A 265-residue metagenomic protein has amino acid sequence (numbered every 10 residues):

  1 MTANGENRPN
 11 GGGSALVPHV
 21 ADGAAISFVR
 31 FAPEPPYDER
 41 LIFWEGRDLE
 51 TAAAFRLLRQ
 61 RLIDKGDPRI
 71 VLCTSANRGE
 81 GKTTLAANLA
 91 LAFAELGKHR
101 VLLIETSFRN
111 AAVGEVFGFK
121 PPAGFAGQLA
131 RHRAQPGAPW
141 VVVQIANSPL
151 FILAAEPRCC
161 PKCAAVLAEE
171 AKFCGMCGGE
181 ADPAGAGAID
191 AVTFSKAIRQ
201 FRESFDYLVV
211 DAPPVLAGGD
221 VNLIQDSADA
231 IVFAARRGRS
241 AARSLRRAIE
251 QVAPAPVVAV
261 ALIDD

Functional and structural regions predicted by a protein language model:
M1-R61, K65-R69, A130-A134, R158-E180: Acidic-aromatic/histidine active-site loop/patch
W44-L49, G79-E80, A188-A191, P214: Conserved phosphate/pyrophosphate-binding and hydrolysis machinery centered on Walker-type P-loop NTPases, extending
E50, A54, A92-P161, V166 (+2 more regions): Phosphate-binding loop that captures ATP/GTP phosphates
A53-T106: Walker A (P-loop) phosphate-binding motif
L58, C73, S107, Q128 (+3 more regions): Residue-level signature of catalytic and energy-coupling elements of molecular machines, predominantly ATP/GTP-dependent
I70-L72, L102, I152, M176 (+1 more regions): Soluble periplasmic/extracytoplasmic beta-strand elements of cell-envelope proteins
G79-G81, A111, L216-G219: Short, solvent-exposed loop/turn segments at secondary-structure junctions
C174, G187-D265: Conserved catalytic-core segment of NTP-binding enzymes
